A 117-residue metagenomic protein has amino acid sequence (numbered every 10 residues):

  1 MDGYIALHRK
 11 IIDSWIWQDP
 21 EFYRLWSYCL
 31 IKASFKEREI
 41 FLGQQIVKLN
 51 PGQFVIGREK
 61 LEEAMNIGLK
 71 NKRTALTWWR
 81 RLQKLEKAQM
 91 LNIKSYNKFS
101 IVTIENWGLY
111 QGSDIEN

Functional and structural regions predicted by a protein language model:
M1-E59, E63: Short recognition helix of helix-turn-helix/winged-helix DNA-binding domains
W17-D19, R80, L109: Intrinsic disorder/low-complexity segments enriched in polar/charged and small flexible residues
F35-V102: Winged helix-turn-helix DNA-binding recognition segment
F41-L42, I115-N117: Short coil/turn segments at secondary-structure boundaries
N97-E116: Short, cationic-aromatic polyanion-contact patches
